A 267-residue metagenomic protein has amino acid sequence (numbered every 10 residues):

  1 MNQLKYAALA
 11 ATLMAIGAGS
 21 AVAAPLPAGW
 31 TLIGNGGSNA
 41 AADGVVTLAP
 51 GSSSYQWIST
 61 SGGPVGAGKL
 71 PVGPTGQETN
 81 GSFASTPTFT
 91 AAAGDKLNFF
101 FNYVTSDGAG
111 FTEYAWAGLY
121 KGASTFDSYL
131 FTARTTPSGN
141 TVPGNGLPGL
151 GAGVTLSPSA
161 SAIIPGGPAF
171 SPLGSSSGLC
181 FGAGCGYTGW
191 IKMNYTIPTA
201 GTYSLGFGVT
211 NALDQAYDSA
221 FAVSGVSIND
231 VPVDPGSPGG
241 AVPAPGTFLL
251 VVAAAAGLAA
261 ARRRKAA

Functional and structural regions predicted by a protein language model:
M1-A8: Bacterial N-terminal signal peptides that target proteins for export
Q3, A24-G239: Aromatic (Trp/Tyr/Phe) and Gly/Pro-enriched flexible surface segments
A10-G17: Bacterial N-terminal signal peptides
L13, V242-P243: Hydrophobic aliphatic residue packing
G19-A23: Sec/Tat signal peptide C-region and signal peptidase I cleavage site
P243-A261: A short, hydrophobic C-terminal helix/tail in secreted or cell-surface proteins
R264-A267: Short, charged juxtamembrane terminal tails flanking transmembrane helices
